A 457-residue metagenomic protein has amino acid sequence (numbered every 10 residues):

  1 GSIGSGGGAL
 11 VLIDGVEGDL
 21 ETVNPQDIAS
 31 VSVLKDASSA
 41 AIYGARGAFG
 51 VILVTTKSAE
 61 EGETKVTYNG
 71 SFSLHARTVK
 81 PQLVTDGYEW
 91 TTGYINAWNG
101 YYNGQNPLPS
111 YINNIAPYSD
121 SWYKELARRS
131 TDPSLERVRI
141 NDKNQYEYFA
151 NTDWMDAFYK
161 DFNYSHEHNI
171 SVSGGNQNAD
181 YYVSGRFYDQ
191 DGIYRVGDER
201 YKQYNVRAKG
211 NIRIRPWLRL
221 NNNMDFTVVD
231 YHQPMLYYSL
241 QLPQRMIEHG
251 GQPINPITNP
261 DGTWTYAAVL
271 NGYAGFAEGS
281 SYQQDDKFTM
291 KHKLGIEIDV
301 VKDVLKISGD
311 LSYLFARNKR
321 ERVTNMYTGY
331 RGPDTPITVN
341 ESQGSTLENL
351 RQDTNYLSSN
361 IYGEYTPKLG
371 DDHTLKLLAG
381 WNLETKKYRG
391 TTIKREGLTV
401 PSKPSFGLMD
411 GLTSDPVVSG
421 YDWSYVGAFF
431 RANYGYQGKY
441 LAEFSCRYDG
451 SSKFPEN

Functional and structural regions predicted by a protein language model:
G1, D14, G47-G70, K143 (+2 more regions): N-terminal periplasmic accessory domains that precede and gate Gram-negative outer-membrane beta-barrel machines
S2-G4, G18-L20, A37-I42, A59-G62 (+1 more regions): Short beta-strands and strand-coil junctions in structured, solvent-facing domains, enriched
G6-G8, Q26-I28, A37, G47-V51 (+2 more regions): Extracytoplasmic
A9, D14-A41: Short acidic/polar hinge/loop motifs at secondary-structure boundaries that mediate gating or recognition
V23-Q26, Y43-A48, E199-R200, L236-Y238: Short, glycine-/polar-rich solvent-exposed loops and beta-turns at beta-strand/coil boundaries
T56-S58, G174-N176, I212, I296-V300 (+3 more regions): Residue-level signature of outer-membrane beta-barrel architecture
E61-A150, Y188, G192-K291, S308-V426 (+1 more regions): Surface-exposed loop/interface segments of Gram-negative outer-membrane beta-barrel transport/assembly proteins
N178-Y181, W217-L220, D303-I307, K439-A442: Repeated loop/turn-to-beta-strand initiation elements of outer-membrane beta-barrel proteins
